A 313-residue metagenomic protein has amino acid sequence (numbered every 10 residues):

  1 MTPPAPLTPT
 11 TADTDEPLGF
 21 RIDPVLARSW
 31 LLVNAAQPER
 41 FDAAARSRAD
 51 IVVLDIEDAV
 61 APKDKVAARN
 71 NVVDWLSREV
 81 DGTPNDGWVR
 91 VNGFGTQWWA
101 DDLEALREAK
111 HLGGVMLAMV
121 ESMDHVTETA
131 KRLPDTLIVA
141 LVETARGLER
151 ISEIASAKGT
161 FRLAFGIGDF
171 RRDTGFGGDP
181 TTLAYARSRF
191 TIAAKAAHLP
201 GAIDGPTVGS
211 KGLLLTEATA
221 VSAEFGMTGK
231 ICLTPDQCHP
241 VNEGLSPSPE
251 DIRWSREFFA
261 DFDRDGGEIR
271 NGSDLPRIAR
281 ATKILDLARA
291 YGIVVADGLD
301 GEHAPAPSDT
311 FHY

Functional and structural regions predicted by a protein language model:
T2-Y313: Expand to "…catalyze enediolate/carbanion chemistry for C-C bond making/breaking, isomerization, decarboxylation
